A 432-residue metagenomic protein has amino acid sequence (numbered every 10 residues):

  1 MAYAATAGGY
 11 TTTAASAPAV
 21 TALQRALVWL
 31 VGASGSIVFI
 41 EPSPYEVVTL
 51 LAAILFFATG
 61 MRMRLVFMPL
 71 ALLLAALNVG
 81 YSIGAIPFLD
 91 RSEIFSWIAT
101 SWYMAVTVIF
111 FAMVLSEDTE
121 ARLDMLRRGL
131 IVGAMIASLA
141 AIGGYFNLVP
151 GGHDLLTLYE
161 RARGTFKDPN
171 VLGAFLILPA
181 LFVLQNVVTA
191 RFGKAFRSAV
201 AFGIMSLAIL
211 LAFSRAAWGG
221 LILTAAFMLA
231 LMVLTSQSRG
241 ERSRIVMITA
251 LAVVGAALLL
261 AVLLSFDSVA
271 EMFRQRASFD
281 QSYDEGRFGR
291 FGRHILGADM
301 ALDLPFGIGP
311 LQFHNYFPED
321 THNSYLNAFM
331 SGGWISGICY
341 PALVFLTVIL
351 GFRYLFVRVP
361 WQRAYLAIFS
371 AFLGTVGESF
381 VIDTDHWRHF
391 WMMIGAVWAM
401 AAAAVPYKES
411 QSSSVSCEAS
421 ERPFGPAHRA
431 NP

Functional and structural regions predicted by a protein language model:
M1-R62, N78-R91, T375, M392: N-terminal signal-anchor transmembrane segment
Y3, R25, D124-L158, G164-T235 (+2 more regions): Alpha-helical transmembrane segments of multi-pass inner-membrane proteins
A14-L23, A58-L72, N186-V200, S236-M247 (+1 more regions): Membrane-interface helix-loop-helix junctions at transmembrane boundaries of multi-pass membrane enzymes, predominantly
L23-G32, G203, F352-V381, A396-A401: Loop-to-helix entry and N-terminal half of a specific, functionally important transmembrane alpha helix in multi-pass
T49-F56, A225, A367-V376, T384-G425 (+1 more regions): Transmembrane alpha-helices of multi-pass inner-membrane enzymes
L70-S82, R91-L115, M125-A134, S138 (+2 more regions): Aromatic-anchored transmembrane helix interface
G151, L156, S278-I335, G351-F356: Long extracytoplasmic/lumenal interhelical loops at the membrane interface of multi-pass membrane proteins
M232-D280, I295-M300, A430-N431: A membrane-periplasm/extracellular boundary helix in multi-pass inner-membrane enzymes that assemble envelope glycans
